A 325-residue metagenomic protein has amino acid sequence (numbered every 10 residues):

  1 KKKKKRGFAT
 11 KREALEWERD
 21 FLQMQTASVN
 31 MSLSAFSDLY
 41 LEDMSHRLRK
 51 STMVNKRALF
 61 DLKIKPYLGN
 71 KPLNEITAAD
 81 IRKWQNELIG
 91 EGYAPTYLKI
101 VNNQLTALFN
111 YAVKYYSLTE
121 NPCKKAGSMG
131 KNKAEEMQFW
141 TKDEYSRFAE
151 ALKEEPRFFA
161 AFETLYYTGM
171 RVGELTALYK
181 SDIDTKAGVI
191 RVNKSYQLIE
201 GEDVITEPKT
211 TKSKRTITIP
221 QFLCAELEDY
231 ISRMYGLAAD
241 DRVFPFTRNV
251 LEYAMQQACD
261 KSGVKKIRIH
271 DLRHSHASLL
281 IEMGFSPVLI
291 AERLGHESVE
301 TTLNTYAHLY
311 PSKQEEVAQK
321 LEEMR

Functional and structural regions predicted by a protein language model:
K1-N30, T210: Short, surface-exposed polybasic/aromatic micro-patch for ligand or macromolecular engagement
K4-G7, V29, E42-P122, A134 (+3 more regions): N-terminal core-binding DNA-recognition domain of tyrosine site-specific recombinases/integrases
L22-Q23, A134, D143, R147-A151 (+3 more regions): DNA/chromatin major-groove-contacting recognition/catalytic segments
P95, K99, K114, L118-Y179 (+4 more regions): Basic, Lys/Arg- and aromatic-enriched nucleic-acid-binding interface segment
T96, K114, R157, E163 (+4 more regions): C-terminal catalytic core of tyrosine-transesterase DNA break-rejoin enzymes
S128, E144, T168, A177-D229: Conserved tyrosine-mediated DNA breakage-rejoining catalytic core shared by Y-recombinases
F139, Y196, C224, N249 (+1 more regions): Catalytic-site neighborhood detector that most strongly recognizes the C-terminal catalytic loop/helix of tyrosine
K142-S146, A187, S195-L198, P220-K265: Active-site/catalytic core of tyrosine-dependent DNA strand-transfer enzymes
